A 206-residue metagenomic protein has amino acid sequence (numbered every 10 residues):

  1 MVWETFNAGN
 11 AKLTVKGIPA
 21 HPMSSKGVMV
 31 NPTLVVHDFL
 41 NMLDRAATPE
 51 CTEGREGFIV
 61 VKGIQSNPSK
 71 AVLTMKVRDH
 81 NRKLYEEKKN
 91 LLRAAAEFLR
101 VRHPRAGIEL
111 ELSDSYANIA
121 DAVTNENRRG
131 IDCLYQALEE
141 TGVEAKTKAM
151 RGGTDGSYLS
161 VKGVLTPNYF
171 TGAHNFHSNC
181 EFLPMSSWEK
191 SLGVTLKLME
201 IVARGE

Functional and structural regions predicted by a protein language model:
M1-N90, E97, S115: Midchain, well-structured core segments that form catalytic/ion-binding scaffolds
A11, P167-G172: Non-cysteine beta-strand/loop elements that form the S-adenosyl-L-methionine
T14-A20, T141, A173-H177: Glycine/charged-rich beta-loop-alpha catalytic/anionic-binding loops adjacent to active sites
M23, I119, G156-Y158, N175-N179: Short active-site-adjacent structural elements
S25-V28, E87, A122-T124, N179-F182: Short, solvent-exposed loop/turn segments at secondary-structure boundaries
V30-P49, K83-L84, R93-A95, Q136 (+2 more regions): His/Asp/Glu-rich mid-to-C-terminal helical/loop segments that flank catalytic regions of hydrolases
L34, L40-C51, F58-V60, A106-G107 (+1 more regions): Active-site-adjacent substrate-binding region of metalloamidase/peptidase-like peptide-processing proteins
V101-D114: Conserved short beta-strand edge segments in small beta-sheet-based binding/regulatory domains
